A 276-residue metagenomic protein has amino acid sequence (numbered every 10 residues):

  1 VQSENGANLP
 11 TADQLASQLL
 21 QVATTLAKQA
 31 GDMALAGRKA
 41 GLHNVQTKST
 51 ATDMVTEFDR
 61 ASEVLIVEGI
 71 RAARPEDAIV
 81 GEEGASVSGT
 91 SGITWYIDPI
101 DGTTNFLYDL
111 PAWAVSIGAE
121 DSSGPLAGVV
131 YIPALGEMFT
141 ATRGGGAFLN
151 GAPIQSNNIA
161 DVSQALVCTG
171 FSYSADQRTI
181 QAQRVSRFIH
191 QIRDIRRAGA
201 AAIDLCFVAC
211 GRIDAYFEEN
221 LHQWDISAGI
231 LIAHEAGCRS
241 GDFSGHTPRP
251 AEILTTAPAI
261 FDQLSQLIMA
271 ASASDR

Functional and structural regions predicted by a protein language model:
V1-I100, Q266, A273-R276: N-terminal subdomain of lithium-sensitive/metallo-dependent phosphomonoesterases centered on the IMPase/IPPase/PAP
A23, A27-A30, S62, G128 (+3 more regions): Small-residue (primarily alanine) positions within well-ordered alpha-helices, especially packing/interaction faces
A34-G37, D59, I70, T103 (+6 more regions): Residue-level signal for inorganic ion chemistry
A51, L135, T247-P250: Short acidic/glycine-enriched loop/turn segments that link adjacent beta-strands
R60, E83, P99-G102, F106 (+5 more regions): Generic detector of well-ordered alpha-helical packing
G89-F148, S163: DPxDG-like acidic metal-binding loop motif
Q155-R276: An extended, acidic
